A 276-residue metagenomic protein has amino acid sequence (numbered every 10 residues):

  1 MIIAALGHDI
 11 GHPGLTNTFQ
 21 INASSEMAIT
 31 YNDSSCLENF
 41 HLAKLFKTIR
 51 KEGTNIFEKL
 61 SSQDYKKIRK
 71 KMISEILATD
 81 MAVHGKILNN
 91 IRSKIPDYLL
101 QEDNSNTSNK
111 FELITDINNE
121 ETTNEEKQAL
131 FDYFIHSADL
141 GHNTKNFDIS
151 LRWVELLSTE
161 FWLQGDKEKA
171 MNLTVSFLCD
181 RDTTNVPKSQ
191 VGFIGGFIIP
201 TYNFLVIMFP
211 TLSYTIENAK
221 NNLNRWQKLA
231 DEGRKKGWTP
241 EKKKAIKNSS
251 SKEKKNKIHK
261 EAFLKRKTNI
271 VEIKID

Functional and structural regions predicted by a protein language model:
I3-D276: Divalent metal-dependent phosphate-bond-processing catalytic cores, especially two-metal-ion Mg2+/Mn2+ enzymes that act
